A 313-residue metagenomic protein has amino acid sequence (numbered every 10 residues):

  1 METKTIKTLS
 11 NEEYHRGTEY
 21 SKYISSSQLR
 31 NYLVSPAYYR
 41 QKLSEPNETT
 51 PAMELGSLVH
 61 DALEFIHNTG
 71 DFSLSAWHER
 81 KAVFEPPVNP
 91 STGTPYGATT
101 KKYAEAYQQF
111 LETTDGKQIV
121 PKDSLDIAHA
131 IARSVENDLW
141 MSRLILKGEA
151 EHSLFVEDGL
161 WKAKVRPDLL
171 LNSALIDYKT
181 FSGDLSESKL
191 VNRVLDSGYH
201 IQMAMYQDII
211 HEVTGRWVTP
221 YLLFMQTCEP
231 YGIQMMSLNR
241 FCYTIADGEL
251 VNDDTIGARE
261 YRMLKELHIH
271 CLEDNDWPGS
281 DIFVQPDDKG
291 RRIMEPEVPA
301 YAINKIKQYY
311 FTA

Functional and structural regions predicted by a protein language model:
M1-K164: Metal-dependent nuclease catalytic cores that hydrolyze phosphodiester bonds in DNA/RNA, characterized by
S44-E45, E187-N192: Glycine- and acidic
T50-P51, V191-G198: Short alpha-helix boundary/capping segments
E54, K162-K164, G198-M205, I256: Short, well-structured alpha-helical interface segments that form or flank functional binding sites
L63-N68, D158, T180-G183, H211-T214: Hydrophobic/aromatic-lined pockets within catalytic cores
Q108, D115, K122, L195-S197 (+1 more regions): Metal-dependent nuclease catalytic regions and adjoining charged, substrate-binding loops involved in nucleic-acid end
W140-L146, L171-D177, I210-V218: Secondary-structure boundary elements
V165-K189: Conserved catalytic cores of phosphodiester-cleaving nucleases, focusing on short active-site segments
